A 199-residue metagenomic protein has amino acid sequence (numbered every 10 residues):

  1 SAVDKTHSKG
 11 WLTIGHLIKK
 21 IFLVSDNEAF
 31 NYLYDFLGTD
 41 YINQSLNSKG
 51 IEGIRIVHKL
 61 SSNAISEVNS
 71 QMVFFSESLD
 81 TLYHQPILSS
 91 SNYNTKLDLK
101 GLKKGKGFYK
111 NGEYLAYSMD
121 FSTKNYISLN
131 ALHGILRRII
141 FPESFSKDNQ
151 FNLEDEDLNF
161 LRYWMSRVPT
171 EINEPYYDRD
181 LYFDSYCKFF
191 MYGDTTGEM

Functional and structural regions predicted by a protein language model:
S1: Short, well-structured active-site flanking segments
D4-H133, R137-R138: Active-site-adjacent helix/loop patches that line small-molecule binding or acyl-intermediate pockets
T39-Y41, E143-K147: Structural helix-adjacent loops and short alpha-helical linkers that scaffold large soluble proteins
S122, A131, K147-M199: Conserved SxxK-family serine transpeptidase/carboxypeptidase catalytic domain of penicillin-binding proteins
